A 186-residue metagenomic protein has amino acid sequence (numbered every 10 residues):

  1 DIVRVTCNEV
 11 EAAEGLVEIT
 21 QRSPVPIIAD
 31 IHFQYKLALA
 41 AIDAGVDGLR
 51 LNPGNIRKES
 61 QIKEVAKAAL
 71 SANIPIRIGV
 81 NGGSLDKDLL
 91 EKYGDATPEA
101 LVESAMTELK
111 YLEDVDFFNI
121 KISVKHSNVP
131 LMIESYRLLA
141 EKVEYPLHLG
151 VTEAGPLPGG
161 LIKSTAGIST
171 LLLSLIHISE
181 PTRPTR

Functional and structural regions predicted by a protein language model:
D1-I19, R50-K58, I120-S127: Glycine-rich, proline-tolerant flexible connector loops at the mouths of alpha/beta enzymes
V3-V5, I27-I31, L49-L51, I76 (+4 more regions): Hydrophobic faces of well-ordered beta-strands that scaffold small-molecule active sites in alpha/beta enzyme cores
R4-A44: N-terminal active-site wall of soluble small-molecule enzyme domains
S23-V25, D43-L49, L70-A72, A140-P146 (+2 more regions): Glycine-enriched alpha-helix->loop->beta-strand junction motifs that scaffold or abut catalytic
A38, V65, P98-E113, M132-E141 (+1 more regions): Structured alpha-helical segments in the cores of large, soluble enzyme domains
I56-F118: Conserved anion-binding
D88-L101, L147-S174: Active-site-adjacent loop and "lid" segments of alpha/beta metabolic enzymes
H177-R186: Single conserved hydrophobic/aromatic residue that forms the stacking wall/gate of nucleotide- or nucleobase-binding
